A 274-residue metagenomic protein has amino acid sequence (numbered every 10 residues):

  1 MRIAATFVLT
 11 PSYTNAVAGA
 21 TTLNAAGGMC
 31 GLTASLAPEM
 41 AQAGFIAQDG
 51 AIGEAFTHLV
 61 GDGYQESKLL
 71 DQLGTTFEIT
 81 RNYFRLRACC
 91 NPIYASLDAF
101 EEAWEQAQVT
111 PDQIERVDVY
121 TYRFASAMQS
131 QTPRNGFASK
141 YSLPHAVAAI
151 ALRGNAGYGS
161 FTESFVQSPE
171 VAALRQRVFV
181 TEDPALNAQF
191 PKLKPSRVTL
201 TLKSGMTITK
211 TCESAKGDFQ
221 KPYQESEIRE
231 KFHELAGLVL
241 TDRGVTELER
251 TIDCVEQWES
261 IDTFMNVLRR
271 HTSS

Functional and structural regions predicted by a protein language model:
M1-A4, Q113-I114: Extended, well-ordered alpha-helical scaffold segments
R2, L36-E39: A broadly conserved amphipathic alpha-helix scaffold signal in soluble, globular proteins
I3-S12: Long, well-ordered core segments of solenoidal/helical folds
N15-A16, T22-L32, E39-S274: Terminal-appendage/accessory-domain detector
